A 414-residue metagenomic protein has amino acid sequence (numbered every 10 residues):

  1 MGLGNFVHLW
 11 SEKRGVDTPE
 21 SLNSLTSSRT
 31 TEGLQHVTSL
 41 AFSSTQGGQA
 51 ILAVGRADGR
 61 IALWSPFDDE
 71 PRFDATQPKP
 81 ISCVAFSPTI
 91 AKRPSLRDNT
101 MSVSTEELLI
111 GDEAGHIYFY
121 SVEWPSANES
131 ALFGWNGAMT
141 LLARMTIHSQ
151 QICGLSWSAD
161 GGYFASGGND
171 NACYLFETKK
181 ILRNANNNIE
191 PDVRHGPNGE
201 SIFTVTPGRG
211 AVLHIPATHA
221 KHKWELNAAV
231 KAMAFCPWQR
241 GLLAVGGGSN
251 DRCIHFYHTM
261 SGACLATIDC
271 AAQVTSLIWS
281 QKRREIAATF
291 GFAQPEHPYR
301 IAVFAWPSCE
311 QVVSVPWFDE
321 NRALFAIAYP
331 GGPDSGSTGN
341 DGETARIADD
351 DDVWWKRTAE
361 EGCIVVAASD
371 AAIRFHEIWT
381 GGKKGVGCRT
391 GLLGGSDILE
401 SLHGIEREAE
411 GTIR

Functional and structural regions predicted by a protein language model:
G2-G4, G55-D58, G111-A114, G167-D170 (+3 more regions): Conserved strand-to-loop turn within each blade of WD40 beta-propeller repeats
G2-R29: Beta-propeller domains
V7-S11, I61-S65, I117-V122, C173-T178 (+4 more regions): WD40-repeat beta-propellers
E20-T30, E70-D74, T140-M145, H219-K223 (+2 more regions): A short beta-strand motif characteristic of beta-propeller blades
G33-S44, K79-T100, S149-W157, N227-F235 (+2 more regions): Canonical WD40 repeat/beta-propeller blade segments in eukaryotic WD-repeat proteins
G47-A53, P71-R72, K92-L109, G161-A165 (+8 more regions): Structural hallmark of WD40 beta-propellers
K79-A211: Solenoidal tandem-repeat scaffolds enriched in leucines and small polar residues
N186-V212, A271-Q273, S280-R284, G291-R414: Terminal intrinsically disordered, low-complexity extensions flanking WD-repeat/beta-propeller proteins
